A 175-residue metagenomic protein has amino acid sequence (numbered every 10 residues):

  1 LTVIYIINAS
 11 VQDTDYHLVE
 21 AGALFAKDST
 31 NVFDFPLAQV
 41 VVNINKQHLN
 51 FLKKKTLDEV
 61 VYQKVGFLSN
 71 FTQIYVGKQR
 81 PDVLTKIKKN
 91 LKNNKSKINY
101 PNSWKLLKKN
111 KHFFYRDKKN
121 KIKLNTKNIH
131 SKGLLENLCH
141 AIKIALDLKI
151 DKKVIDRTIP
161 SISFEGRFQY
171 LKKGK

Functional and structural regions predicted by a protein language model:
L1-F25: Phosphate-binding/switch loop-helix module in NTP-utilizing enzymes
I4-Y5, F25-D28, V61-Q63, F164-Q169: A generic local structural motif
Q12-E20, P36-S161, F168-G174: Acidic, Mg2+-coordinating active-site environments of NTP-dependent enzymes
A23-Q39: ATP-dependent NMP and nucleoside kinases share a basic, alpha-helical "lid"
